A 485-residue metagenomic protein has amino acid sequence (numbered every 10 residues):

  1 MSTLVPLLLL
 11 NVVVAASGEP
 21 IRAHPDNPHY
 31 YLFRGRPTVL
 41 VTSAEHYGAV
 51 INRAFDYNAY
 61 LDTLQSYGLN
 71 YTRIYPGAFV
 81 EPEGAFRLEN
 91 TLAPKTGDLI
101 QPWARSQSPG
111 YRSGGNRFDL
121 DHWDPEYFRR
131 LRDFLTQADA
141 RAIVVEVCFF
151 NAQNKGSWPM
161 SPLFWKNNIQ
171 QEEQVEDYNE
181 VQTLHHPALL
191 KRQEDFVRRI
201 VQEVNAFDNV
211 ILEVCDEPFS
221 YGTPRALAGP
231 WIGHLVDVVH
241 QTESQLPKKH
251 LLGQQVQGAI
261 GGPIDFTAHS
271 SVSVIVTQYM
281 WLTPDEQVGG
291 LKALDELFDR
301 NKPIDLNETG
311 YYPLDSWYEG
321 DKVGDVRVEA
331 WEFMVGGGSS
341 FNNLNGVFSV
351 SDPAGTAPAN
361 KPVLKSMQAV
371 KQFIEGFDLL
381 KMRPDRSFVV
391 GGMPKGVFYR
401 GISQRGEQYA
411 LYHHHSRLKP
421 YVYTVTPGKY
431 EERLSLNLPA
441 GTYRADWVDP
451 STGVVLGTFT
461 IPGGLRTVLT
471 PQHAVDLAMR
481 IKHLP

Functional and structural regions predicted by a protein language model:
S2-V12: Bacterial N-terminal signal peptides
A16-Y30: Short acidic, Pro/Gly- and aromatic-enriched capping/linker segments at domain boundaries
H24-P25, D119, H186, D378 (+2 more regions): Acidic/polar residues at beta-strand termini and the immediately following turn/coil
D26-P28, R34-V272, Q278-D285: Active-site mouth of glycoside hydrolases
V236-H250, D299-N301, F333-G338, D378 (+1 more regions): Structural alpha-beta junctions
H269-V350: Catalytic-core region of carbohydrate-active enzymes that cleave or remodel glycosidic bonds
Y312-D315, K322-F459, L469-P485: Aromatic- and carboxylate-lined catalytic core of secreted/periplasmic carbohydrate-active enzymes
I461-L465: Short, solvent-exposed loop/turn segments in extracellular or other extracytoplasmic domains
